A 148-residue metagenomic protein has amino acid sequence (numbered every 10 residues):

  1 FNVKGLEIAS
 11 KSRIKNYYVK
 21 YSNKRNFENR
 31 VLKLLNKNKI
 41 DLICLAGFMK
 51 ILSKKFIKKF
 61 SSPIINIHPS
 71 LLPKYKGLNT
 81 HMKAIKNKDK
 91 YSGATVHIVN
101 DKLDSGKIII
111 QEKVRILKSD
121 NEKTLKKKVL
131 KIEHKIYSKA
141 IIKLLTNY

Functional and structural regions predicted by a protein language model:
F1-Y148: One-carbon transfer enzymes
